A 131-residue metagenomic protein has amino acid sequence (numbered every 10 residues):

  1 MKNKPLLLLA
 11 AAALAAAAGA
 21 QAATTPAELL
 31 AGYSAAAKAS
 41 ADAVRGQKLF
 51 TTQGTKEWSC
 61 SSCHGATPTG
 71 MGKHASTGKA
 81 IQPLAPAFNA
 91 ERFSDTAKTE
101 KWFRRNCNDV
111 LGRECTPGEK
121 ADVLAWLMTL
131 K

Functional and structural regions predicted by a protein language model:
M1-V44, A87-K131: Post-cleavage N-terminal segment of exported redox proteins
A16, Q53-G54: Alpha-helix capping/termination and helix-coil
G46, T55-T67, V123: The canonical Cys-X-X-Cys-His
L49-F50: Conserved short C-terminal alpha-helix that flanks the catalytic cleft of nucleotide-sugar-dependent
G54, P68, M128-K131: Short alpha-helix boundary/capping elements
E57-W58, G72-H74, V110-E114: Substrate-binding/catalytic groove segments of enzymes that remodel or degrade extracellular structural polymers
S61-T99: Gly/Gly-Pro-rich "capping" loops immediately C-terminal to redox-active cysteine motifs in periplasmic/lumenal
